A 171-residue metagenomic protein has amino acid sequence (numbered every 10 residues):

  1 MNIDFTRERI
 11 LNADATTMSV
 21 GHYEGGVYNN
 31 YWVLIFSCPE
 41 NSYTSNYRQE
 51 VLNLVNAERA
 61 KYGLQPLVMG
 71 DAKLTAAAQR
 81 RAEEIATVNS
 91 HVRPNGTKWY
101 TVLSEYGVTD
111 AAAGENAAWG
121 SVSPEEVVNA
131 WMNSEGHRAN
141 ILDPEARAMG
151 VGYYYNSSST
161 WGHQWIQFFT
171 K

Functional and structural regions predicted by a protein language model:
M1-N30, K98-K171: A well-ordered secondary-structure block
R7, A13-M18, T44-Y106, A148-M149: Short, well-ordered surface patches within globular domains
V27-N41: Short, structured interface segments
S37-C38, N56-A57, G96, D110 (+1 more regions): Generic signal for short, ordered secondary-structure residues within or immediately flanking folded domains
P39-S42, I85, S123: A short, structure-level motif marking secondary-structure boundaries and short turns
N41-S45, A60-K61, H163-K171: Low-complexity, Gly/Ser/Thr/Pro-rich intrinsically disordered linker/tail segments
